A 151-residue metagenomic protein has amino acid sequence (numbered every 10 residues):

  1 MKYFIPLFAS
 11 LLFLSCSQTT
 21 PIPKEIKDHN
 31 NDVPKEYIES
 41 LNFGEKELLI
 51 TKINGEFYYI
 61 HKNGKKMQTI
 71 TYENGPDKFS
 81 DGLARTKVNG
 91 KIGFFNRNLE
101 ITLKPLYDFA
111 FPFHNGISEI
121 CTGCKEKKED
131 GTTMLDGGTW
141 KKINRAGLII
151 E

Functional and structural regions predicted by a protein language model:
M1-I22: Bacterial Sec-dependent N-terminal signal peptides
Q18-E151: Residue-level detector of conserved, function-critical positions
